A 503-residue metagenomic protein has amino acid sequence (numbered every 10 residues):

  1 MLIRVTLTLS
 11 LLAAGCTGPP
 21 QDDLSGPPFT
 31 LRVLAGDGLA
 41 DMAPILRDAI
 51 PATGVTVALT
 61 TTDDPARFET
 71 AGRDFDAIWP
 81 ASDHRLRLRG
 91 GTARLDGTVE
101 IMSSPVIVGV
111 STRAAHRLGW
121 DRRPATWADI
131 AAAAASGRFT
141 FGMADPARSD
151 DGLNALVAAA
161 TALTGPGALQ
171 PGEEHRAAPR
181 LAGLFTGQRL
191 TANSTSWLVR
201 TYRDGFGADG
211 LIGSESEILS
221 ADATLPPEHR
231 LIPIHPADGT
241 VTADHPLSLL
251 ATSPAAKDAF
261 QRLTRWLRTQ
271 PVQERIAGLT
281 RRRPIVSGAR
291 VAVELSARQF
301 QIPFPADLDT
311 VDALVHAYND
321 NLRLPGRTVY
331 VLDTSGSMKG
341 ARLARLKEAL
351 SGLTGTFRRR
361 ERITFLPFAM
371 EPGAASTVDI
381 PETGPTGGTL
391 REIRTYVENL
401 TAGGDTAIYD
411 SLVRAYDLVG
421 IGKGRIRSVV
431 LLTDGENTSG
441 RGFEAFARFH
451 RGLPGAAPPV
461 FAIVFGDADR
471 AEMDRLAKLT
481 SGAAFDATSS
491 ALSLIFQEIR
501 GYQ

Functional and structural regions predicted by a protein language model:
C16-P20: Bacterial signal peptide processing site
D22-R148: N-terminal segment of the mature folded domain
S25-P27, T252-L332, A344, S351: Extracellular/periplasmic juxtamembrane helices and adjacent flexible linkers that interface with membrane partners
V99-V108, R180-L184, L225-Q261: Periplasmic-binding protein-like
A134, R323-G384, T401, Y409-L412 (+2 more regions): Von Willebrand factor
P166-H235: Ligand-binding pocket segment of bilobal, Venus flytrap-like solute-binding proteins
P381-R427, F461-A471, L494-I495: Von Willebrand factor
G435-S490, Q497-E498: VWA/integrin I-like adhesion module and closely mimicked acidic/polar interface patches used
